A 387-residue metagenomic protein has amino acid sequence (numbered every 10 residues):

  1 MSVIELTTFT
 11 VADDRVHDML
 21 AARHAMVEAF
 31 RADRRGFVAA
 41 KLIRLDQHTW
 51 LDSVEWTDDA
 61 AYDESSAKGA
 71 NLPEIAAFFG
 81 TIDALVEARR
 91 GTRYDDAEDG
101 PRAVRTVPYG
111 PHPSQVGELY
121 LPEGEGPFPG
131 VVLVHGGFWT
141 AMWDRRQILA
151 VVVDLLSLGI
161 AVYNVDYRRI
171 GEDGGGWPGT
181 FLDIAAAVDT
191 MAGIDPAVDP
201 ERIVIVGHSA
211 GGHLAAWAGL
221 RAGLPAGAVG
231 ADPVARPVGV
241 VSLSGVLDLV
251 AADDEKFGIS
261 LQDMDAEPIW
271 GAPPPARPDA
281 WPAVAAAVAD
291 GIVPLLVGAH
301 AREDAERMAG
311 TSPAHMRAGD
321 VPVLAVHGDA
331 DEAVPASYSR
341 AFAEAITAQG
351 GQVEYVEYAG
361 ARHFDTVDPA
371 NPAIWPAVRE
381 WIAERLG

Functional and structural regions predicted by a protein language model:
S2-T10, V38-K68: Short, well-ordered beta-strand segments in beta-rich or mixed alpha/beta enzyme and ligand-binding folds
T7, D52, A88-G91, V240 (+1 more regions): A structural signal for short, well-ordered beta-strand segments
T10-A21: Short, surface-exposed ligand-recognition loops at beta-strand->loop->(often short) alpha-helix junctions that present
A25-V38, E55-R90: An amphipathic, aromatic/His-enriched active-site/gating alpha helix that lines ligand/cofactor pockets
A40, A88-G91, V162, V353-Y355: Generic structural signal for residues in well-ordered beta-strands
R89-D99: Catalytic "initiation/cleavage/transfer" segments centered on a nucleophilic residue and adjacent nucleic-acid-engaging
G100-G387: Alpha/beta-hydrolase superfamily serine-hydrolase fold, recognizing
